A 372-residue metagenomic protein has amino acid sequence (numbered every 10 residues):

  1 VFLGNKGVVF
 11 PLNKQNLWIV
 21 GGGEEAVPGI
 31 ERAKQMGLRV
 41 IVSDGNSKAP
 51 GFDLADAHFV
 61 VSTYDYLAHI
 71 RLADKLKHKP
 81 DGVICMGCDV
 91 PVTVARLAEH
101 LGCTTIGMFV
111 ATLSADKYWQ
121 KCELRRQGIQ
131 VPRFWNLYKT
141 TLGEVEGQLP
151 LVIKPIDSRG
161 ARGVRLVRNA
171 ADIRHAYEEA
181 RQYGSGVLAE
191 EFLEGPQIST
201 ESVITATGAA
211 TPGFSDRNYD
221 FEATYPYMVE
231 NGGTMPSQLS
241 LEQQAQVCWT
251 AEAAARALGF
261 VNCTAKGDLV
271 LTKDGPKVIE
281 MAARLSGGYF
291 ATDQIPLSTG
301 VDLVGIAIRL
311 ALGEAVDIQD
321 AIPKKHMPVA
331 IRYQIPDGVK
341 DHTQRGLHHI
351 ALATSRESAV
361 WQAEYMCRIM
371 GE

Functional and structural regions predicted by a protein language model:
V1-V110, E314, K325, Q362-E372: ATP-binding N-terminal substructure of ATP-dependent carboxylate-amine bond-forming enzymes
F2, A115-E194, T205-T207, S237-W249 (+1 more regions): Active-site nucleotide/adenylate-binding loops and adjacent lid/helix of ATP-dependent enzymes
F2-L3, R126, T141-G143, I306-E372: Peripheral (often C-terminal) accessory segments that flank ATP-dependent C-N-forming ligase machineries
L17-V20, R39-D44, V83-C85, F134-N136 (+3 more regions): Short, hydrophobic beta-strand segments that form beta-sheet elements in well-ordered domains
R165, E191, M235-P236, P296 (+1 more regions): Short, well-ordered beta-strand elements within core beta-sheets of diverse protein domains
A180-G186, L193-P236, A245-K266, V270-V278 (+2 more regions): Phosphate-binding core of ATP-grasp and ATP-grasp-like enzymes
R284-I306: ATP-dependent carboxylate-activation loops
